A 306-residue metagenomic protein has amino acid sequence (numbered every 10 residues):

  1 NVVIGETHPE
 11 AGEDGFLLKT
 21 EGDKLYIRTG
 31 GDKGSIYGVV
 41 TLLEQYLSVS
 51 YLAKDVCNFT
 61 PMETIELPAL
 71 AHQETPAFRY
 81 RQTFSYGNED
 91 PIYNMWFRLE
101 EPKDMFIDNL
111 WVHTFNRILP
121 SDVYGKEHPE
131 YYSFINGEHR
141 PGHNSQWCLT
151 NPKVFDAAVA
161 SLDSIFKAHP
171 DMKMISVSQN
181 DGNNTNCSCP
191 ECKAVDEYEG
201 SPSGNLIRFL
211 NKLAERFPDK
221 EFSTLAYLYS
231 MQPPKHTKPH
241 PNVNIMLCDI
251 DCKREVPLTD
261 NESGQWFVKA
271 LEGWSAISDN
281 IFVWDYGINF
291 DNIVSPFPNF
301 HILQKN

Functional and structural regions predicted by a protein language model:
V3-H8: N-terminal low-complexity, intrinsically disordered segments
P9-P218, S223-A226, N244-L247, S263 (+1 more regions): Feature activates predominantly on carbohydrate-active enzymes
L70-H72, Q232-H236: Catalytic micro-motifs at enzyme active sites that drive phosphoryl/nucleotidyl and oxygen chemistry
Y227-M231: Short acidic loop-to-helix transition motifs that present clustered carboxylates
Q232, R254, F290-I293: Short, solvent-exposed loop/turn segments at secondary-structure junctions
K235-N261: Aromatic- and acid-rich polysaccharide-binding/catalytic face of secreted or lumenal carbohydrate-active enzymes
D251, V256, L271-W274, I302: A structural signal for the principal folded core domain
P298-N306: Substrate-binding cleft of secreted/luminal carbohydrate-active enzymes
